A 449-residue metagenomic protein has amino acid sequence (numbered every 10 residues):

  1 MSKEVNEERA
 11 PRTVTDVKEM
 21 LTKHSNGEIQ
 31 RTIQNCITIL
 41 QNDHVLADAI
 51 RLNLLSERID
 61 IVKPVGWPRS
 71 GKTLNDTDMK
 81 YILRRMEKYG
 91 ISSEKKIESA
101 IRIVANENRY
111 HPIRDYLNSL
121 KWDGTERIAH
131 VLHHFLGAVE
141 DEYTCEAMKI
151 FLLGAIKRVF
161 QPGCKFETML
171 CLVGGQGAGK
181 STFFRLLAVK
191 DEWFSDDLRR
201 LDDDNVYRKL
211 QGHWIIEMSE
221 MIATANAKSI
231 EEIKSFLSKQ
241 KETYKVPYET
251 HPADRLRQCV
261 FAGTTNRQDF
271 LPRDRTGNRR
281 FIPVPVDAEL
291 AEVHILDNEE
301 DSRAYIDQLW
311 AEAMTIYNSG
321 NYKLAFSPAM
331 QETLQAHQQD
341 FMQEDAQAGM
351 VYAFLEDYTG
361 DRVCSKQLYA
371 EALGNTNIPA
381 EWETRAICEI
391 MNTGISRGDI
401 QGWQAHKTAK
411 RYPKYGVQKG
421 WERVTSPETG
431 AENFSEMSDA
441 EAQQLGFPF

Functional and structural regions predicted by a protein language model:
M1-R127, E142, E146, N377-W382 (+3 more regions): N-terminal nucleic-acid engagement/recognition segments and initiation subdomains in replication, restriction
L21, L40, L46, L52-L55 (+23 more regions): Generic detector of leucine side chains in alpha-helical contexts
N53, P68, L132, F261-G263: A structural signal for short, well-ordered beta-strand segments
M79-L83, N118, H134-A138, G179-R185 (+3 more regions): Generic detector of short, locally flexible boundary/turn motifs and exposed helical patches
K88-H111, K165, E192-L198, D202-L237 (+2 more regions): Feature primarily recognizes SF3-like P-loop helicase cores of small DNA viruses
I101-Q211, K366: P-loop NTPase catalytic core of nucleic-acid-dependent motor ATPases
